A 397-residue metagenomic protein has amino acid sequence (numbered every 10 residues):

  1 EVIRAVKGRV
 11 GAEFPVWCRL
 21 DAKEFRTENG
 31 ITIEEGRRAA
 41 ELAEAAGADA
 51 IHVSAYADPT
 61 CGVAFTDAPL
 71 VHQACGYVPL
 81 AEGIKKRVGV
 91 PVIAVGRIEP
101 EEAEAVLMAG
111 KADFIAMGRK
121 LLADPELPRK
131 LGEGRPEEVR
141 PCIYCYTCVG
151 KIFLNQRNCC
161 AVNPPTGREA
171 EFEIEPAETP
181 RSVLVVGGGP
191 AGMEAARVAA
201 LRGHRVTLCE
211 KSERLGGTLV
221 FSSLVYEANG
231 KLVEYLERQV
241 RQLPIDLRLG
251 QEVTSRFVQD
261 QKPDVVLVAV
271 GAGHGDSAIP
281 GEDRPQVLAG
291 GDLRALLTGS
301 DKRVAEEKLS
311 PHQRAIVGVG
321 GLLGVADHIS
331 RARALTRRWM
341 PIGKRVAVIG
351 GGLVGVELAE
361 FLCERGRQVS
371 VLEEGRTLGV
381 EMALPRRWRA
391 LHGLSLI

Functional and structural regions predicted by a protein language model:
E1-V186, P190, E194-V206, R214 (+2 more regions): Flavin-dependent oxidoreductase catalytic cores
A46, R202-H204, L243, R365 (+1 more regions): Conserved dinucleotide-binding and phosphotransfer motif residues
A48, A112, P263-D264, G343: Local beta-strand N-terminus motif with an aromatic residue
V53, M117, V266-A269, V348: Redox-cofactor binding/interface segments in oxidoreductases and associated redox assembly factors
E104-I115, L121-L122, L215-G216, G230-I245 (+6 more regions): C-terminal structured "cap/appendage" subdomains that terminate the fold
L122-I174, R241, V258-A332: Glycine/serine-rich phosphate-binding loop and adjoining beta1-alpha1 elements at the start of nucleotide-handling
V139, F221-R248, G281-R303, H312-R314 (+1 more regions): N-terminal glycine-rich dinucleotide-binding loop that anchors FAD/FMN and/or NAD(P) in oxidoreductases
P180-L208, S212, R248-K262, A269-I279 (+1 more regions): Rossmann-like dinucleotide/flavin-binding elements
